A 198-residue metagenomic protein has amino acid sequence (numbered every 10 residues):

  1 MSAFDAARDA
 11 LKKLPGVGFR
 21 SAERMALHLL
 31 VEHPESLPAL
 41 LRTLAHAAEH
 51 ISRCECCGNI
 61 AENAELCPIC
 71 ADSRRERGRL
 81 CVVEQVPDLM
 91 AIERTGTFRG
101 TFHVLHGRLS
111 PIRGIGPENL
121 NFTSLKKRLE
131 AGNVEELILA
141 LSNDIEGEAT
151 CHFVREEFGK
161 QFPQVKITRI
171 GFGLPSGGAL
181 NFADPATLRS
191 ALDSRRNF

Functional and structural regions predicted by a protein language model:
M1-P15: Extended, structured, electrostatic nucleic-acid-contact surfaces
A6, H33, F98-R99, K126-F198: Long C-terminal interaction/binding lobes of large macromolecular proteins
A7-D9, E32-C54: Short Cys/His-rich Zn2+-coordinating modules
A22, D72-L141: Extended interfacial segments that mediate partner engagement and assembly in macromolecular machines
I51-R53, A64, R79: Residues immediately within or flanking Cys/His clusters that coordinate Zn2+ in small zinc-binding modules
C54-C57, C67-C70: Short cysteine-rich clusters marking metal-coordination/redox-active sites
A61-N63, R75: Short functional micro-motifs and their immediate structural scaffolds
